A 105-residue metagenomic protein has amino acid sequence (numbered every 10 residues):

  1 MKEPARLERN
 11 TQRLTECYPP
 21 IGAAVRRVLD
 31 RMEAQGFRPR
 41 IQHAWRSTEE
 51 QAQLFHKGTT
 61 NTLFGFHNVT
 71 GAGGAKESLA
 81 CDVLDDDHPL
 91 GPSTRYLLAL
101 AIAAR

Functional and structural regions predicted by a protein language model:
M1-R105: Cell-envelope/glycan interface and biosynthesis
